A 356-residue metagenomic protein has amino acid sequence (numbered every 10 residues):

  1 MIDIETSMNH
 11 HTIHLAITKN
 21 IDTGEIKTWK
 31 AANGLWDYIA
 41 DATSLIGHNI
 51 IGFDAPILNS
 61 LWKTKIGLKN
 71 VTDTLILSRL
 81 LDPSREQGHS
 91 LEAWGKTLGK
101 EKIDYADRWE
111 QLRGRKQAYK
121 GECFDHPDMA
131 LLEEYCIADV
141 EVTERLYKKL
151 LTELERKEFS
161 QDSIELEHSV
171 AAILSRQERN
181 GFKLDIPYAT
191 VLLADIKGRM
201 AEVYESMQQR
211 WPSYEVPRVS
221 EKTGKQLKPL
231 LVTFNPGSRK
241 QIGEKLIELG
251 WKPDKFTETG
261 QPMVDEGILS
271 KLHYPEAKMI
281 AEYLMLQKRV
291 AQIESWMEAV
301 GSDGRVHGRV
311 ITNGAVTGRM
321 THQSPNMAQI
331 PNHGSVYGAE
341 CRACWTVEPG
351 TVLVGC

Functional and structural regions predicted by a protein language model:
I2-H10, I17, T97-G99, L112-E340 (+2 more regions): Conserved "right-hand" nucleotidyltransferase catalytic core of DNA-directed polymerases
H10, H14-A31, Y38, T43-E155 (+1 more regions): Active-site-proximal helix-loop-helix substrate-binding element of RNase H-like nuclease domains
K30-L35, A339-R342: A generic local structural motif
G34-D37, I330: A short local loop/turn or secondary-structure capping micro-motif enriched for an aromatic residue
W36-D41, L269-L272: Alpha-helix C-terminal capping segments
